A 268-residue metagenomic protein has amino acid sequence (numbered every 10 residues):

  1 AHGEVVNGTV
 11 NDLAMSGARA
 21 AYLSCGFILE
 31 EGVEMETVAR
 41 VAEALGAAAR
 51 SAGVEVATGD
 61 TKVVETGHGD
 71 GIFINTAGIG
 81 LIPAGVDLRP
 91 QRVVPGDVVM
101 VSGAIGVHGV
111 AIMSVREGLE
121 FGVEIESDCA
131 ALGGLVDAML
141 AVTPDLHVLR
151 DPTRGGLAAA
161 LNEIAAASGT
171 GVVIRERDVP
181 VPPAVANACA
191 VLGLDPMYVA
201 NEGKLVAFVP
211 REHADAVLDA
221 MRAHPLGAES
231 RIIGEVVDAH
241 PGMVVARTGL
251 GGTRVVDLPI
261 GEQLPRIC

Functional and structural regions predicted by a protein language model:
A1-C268: Helix-biased detector of long, well-ordered alpha-helical tracts
